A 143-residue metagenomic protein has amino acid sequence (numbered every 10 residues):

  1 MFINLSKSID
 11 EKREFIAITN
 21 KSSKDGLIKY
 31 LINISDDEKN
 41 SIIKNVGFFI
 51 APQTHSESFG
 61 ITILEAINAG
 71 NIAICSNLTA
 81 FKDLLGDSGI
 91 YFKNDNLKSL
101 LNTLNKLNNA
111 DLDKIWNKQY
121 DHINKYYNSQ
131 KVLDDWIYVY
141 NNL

Functional and structural regions predicted by a protein language model:
M1-S23: Conserved catalytic-core segment of nucleotide-activated headgroup transferases in glycan assembly
A17-S41: Nucleotide-activated donor-binding/catalytic signature segment of Leloir-type glycosyltransferases, i.e., the conserved
N40, I63-N68, T79-D83: Short alpha-helical segment that forms part of, or immediately flanks, the ligand-binding pocket in carbohydrate-active
F49-A51: A short hydrophobic beta-strand element within the catalytic core of glycosyltransferases that build diverse glycans
T54-G60, K82-D83: Nucleotide-sugar-dependent
I72-C75: Short hydrophobic beta-strand element within catalytic cores of glycosyltransferases and related nucleotide-activated
G89-K98, L104-D111: Conserved acidic donor-binding segment of nucleotide-sugar-dependent glycosyltransferases
D111-L143: A charged, aromatic-enriched C-terminal amphipathic alpha-helix characteristic of glycosyltransferases across folds
